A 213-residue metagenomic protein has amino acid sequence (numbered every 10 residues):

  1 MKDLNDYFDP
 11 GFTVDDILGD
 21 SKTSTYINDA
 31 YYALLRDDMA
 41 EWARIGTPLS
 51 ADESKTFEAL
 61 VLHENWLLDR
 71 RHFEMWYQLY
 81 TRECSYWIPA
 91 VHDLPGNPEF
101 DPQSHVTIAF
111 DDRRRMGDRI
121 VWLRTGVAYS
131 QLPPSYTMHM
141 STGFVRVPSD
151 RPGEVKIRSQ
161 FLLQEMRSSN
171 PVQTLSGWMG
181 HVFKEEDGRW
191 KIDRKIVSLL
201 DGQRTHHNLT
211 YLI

Functional and structural regions predicted by a protein language model:
M1-L34, M39, P152-R158, S176-N208: Short beta-strand edge/turn micro-motifs at domain boundaries
P10-R70, Q78: Short, low-complexity N-terminal intrinsically disordered segments enriched in polar/charged residues
H63-N65, A128-P134, S168: Short helix-to-loop capping/linker segments positioned immediately adjacent to catalytic or ligand/cofactor-binding
R82-V155: A solvent-exposed, acidic/Ser-Thr-rich amphipathic alpha-helical stretch
M138-T142, R158-L162, L175-W178: Active-site-adjacent structural patch at catalytic or cofactor/ligand-binding sites
E165: Catalytic core of tubulin tyrosine ligase-like
T210-L212: Extended recognition/assembly regions associated with phosphoester-bond processing machinery
